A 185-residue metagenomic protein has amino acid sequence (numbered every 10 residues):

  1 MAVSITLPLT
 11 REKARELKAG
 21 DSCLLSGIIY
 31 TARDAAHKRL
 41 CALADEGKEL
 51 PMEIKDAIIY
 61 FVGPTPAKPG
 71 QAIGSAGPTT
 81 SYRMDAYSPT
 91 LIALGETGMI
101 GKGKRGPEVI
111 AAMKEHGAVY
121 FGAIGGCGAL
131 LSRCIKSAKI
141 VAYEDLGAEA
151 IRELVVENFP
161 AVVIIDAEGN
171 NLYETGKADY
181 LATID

Functional and structural regions predicted by a protein language model:
M1-L9: Short, structured beta-strand/loop micro-motifs enriched in basic residues and often containing a Trp
T31-F159: Feature captures the catalytic cores and cofactor-binding loops of soluble hydro-lyases/lyases that act on carboxylate
S88, I164-D185: Active-site/ligand-binding-proximal alpha/beta "capping" segment
